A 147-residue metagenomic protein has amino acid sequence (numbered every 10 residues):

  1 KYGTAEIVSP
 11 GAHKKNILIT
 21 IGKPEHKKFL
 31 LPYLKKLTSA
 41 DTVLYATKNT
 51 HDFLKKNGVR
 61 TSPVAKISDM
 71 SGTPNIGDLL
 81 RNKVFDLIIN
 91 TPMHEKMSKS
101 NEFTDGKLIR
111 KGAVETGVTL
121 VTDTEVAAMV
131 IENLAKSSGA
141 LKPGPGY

Functional and structural regions predicted by a protein language model:
K1-K99, F103-T119, A127-N133, S137-Y147: ATP-dependent carboxylate/acyl-activation modules
